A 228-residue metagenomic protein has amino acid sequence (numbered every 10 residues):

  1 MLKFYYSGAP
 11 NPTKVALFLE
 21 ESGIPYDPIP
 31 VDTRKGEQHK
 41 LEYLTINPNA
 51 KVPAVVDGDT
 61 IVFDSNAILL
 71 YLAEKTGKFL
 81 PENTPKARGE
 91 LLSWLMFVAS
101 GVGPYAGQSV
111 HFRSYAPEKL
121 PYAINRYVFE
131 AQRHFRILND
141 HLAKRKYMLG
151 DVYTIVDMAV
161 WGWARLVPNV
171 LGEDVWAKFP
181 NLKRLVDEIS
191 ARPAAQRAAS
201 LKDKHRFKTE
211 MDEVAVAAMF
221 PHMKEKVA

Functional and structural regions predicted by a protein language model:
M1-F129, N139, V216, K226-A228: GST-like domain detector, emphasizing the conserved glutathione-binding G-site in the N-terminal thioredoxin-like
G8, D32, I155, K202-H205: Short, solvent-exposed turn/loop segments enriched in Gly/Ser/Thr/Pro and often Arg
P28, P81, D151, A198-A199: A generic structural-conservation signal
K40, D64, T154-D157, D212: A diffuse structural propensity rather than consistent per-protein peaks
T45, A191, S200: Phosphate-coordinating loops and pocket residues in cytosolic domains that bind phosphorylated ligands
K86, W94, V98-P193, R197 (+1 more regions): GST-like fold's C-terminal all-alpha helical module
K202-A228: Acidic/histidine-enriched, glycine/proline-rich intrinsically disordered or flexible terminal extensions
